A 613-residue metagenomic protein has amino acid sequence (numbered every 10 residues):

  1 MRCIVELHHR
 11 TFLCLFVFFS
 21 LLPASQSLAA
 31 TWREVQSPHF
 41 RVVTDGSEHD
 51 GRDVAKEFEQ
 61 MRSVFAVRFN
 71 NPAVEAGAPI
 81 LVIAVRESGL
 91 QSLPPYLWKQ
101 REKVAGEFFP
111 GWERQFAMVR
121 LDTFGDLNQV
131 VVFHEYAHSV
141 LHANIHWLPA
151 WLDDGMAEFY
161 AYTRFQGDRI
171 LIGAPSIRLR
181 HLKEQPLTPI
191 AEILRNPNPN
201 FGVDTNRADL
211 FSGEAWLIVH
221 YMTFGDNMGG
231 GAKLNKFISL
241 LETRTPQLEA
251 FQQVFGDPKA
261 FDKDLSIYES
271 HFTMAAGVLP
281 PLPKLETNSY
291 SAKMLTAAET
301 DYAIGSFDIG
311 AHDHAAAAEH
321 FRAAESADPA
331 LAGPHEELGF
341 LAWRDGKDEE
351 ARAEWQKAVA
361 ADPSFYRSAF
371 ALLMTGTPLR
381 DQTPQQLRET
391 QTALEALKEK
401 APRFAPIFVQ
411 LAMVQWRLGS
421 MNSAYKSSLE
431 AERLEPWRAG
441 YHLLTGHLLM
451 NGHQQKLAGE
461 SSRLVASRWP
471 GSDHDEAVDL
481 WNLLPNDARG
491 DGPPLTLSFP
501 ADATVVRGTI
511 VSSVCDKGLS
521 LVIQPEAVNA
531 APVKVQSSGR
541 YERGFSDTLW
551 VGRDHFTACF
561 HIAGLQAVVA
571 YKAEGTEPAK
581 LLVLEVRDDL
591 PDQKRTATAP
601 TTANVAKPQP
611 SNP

Functional and structural regions predicted by a protein language model:
A29-D153, Y160-G167, Q185, E192-D209 (+1 more regions): Juxtacatalytic substrate-recognition/specificity segment
E34, L240-K357, A361-M374, R380 (+2 more regions): Beta/coil-rich, acidic/histidine-enriched accessory regions frequently appended to metallopeptidases
Y162-I170, A174-E299, G508: Long, contiguous interaction/recruitment modules in multidomain scaffold/adaptor proteins
A327, A361, E399-K400, L434 (+1 more regions): Structural marker of alpha-solenoid helical repeat scaffolds
A360, L373, H447-D473: TPR/TPR-like (Sel1-like) alpha-helical repeat modules
